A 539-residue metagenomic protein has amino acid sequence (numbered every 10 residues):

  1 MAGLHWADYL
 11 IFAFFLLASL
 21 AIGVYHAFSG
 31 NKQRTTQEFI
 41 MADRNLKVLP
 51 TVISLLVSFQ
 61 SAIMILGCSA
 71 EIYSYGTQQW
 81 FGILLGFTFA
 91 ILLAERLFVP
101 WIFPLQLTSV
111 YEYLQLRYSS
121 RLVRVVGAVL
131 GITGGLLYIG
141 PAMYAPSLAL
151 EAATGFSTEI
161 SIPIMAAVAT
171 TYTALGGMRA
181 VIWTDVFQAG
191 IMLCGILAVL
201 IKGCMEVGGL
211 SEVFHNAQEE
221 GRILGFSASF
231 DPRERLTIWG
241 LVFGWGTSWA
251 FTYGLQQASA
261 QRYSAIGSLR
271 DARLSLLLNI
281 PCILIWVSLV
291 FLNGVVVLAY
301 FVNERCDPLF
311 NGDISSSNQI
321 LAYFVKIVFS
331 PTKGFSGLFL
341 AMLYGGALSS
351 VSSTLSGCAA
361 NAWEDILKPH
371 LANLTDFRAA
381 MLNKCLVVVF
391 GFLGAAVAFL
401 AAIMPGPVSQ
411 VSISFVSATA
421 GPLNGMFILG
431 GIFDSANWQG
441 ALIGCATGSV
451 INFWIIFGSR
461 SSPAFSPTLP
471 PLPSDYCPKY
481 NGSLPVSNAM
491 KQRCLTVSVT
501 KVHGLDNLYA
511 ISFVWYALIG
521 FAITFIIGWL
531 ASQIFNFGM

Functional and structural regions predicted by a protein language model:
M1-M539: Membrane-embedded helix-loop-helix hairpins and adjacent transmembrane boundary segments in multi-pass transporters
